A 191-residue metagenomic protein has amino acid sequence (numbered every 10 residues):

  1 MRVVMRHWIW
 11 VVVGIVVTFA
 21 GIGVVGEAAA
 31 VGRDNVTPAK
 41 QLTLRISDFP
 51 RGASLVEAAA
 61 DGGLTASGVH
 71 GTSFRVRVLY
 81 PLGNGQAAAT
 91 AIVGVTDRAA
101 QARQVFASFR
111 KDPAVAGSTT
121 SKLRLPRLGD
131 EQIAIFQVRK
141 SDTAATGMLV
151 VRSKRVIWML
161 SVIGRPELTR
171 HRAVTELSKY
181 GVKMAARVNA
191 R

Functional and structural regions predicted by a protein language model:
V3-V12: Bacterial N-terminal signal peptides that target proteins for export
V12-G21: Bacterial N-terminal signal peptides
T18, P126-E131: Glycine-centered small-residue hotspots that permit tight backbone geometry or close packing
V25-L82, T119, R124-L128, R170-R191: N-terminal "mature-domain start" segment
K40, A87-A89, G147: Envelope-exposed proteins and targeting segments
T43, G129-Q132, Q137-R191: Extracellularly exposed regions in secreted/surface proteins, prominently low-complexity, repeat-rich
S73-A107: A short acidic-to-branched-hydrophobic micro-motif
R110-G117: A common structural junction motif
